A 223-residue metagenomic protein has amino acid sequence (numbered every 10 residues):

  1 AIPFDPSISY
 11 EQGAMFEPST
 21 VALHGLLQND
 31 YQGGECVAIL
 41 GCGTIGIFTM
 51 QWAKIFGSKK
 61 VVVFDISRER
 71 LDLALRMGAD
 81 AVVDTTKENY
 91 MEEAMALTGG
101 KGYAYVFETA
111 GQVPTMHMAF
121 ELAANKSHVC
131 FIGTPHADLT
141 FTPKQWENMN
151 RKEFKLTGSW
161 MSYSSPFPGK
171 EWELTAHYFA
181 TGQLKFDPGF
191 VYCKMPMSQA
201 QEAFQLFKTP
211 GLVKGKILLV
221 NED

Functional and structural regions predicted by a protein language model:
A1-I2: Glycine-rich phosphate/adenylate-binding loop and adjacent beta-alpha elements of nucleotide- or dinucleotide-binding
I8-E88, E92: Mid-domain Rossmann-like dinucleotide-binding core that forms the NAD(H)/NADP(H) cofactor-binding site
A14, C42, V63-F64, V83 (+4 more regions): Glycine- and other small-residue-rich loops at beta-strand/loop junctions that grip anionic moieties
E17, A110-G111, P166-K170, M195-S198: Residue-level signal for the nucleotide or nucleotide-sugar donor/cofactor binding architecture
N29-Q32, M77-K155: Glycine-rich cofactor phosphate-binding loops and adjacent beta1-alpha1 units of small-molecule cofactor enzyme domains
A38, V62, H128-C130, T157 (+1 more regions): Structural detector of well-ordered beta-strand residues that form the stable sheet scaffold of enzyme domains
M95-A96, L139-V191, E202: C-terminal substrate-binding/catalytic core of Rossmann-like NAD(P)-dependent dehydrogenases/reductases
H117-E121, K170-D223: C-terminal hydrophobic helical "lid"/dimerization subdomain of Rossmann-like NAD(P)H-dependent oxidoreductases
